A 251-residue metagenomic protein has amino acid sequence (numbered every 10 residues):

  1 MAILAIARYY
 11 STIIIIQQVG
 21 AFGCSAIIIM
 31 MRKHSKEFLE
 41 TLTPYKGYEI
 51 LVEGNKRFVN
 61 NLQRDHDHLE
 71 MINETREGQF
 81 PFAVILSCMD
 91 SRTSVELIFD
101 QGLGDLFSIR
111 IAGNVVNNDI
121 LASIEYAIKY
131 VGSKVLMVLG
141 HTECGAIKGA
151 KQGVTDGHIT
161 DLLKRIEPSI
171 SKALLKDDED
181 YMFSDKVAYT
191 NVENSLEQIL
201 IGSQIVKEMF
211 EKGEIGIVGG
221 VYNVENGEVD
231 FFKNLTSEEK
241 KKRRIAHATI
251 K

Functional and structural regions predicted by a protein language model:
L4, Y10-I16, I28: Short terminal hydrophobic/aromatic SLiMs and anchors at protein ends
M31-G78, G104, G113-V131, G145-K251: Divalent-metal-activated hydrolytic enzyme cores
S87-R92, A112-V115, H141: Short glycine-enriched loops at secondary-structure junctions
F99-S108: Short helix-loop-beta junction
K134: Short acidic/polar active-site loop segments enriched in Thr and Asp
V138: Conserved functional hotspot residues or short segments at active or partner-binding sites across diverse domains
